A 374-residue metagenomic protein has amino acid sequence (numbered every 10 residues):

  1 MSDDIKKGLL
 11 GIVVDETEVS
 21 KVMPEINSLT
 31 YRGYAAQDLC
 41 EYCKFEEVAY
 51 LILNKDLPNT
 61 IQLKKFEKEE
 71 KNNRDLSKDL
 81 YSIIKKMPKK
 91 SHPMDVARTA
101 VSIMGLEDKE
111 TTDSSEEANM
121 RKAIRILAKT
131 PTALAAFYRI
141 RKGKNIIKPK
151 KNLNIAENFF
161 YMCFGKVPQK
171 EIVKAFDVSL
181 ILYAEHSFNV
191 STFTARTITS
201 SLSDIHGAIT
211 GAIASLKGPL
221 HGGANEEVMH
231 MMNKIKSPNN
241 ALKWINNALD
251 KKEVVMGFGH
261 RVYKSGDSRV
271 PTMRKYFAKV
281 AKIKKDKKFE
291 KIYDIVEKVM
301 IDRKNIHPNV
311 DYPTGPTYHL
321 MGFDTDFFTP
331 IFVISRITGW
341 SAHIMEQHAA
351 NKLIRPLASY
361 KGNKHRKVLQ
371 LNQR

Functional and structural regions predicted by a protein language model:
M1-R374: Non-transmembrane, aqueous-exposed alpha-helical and coiled segments at domain scale
